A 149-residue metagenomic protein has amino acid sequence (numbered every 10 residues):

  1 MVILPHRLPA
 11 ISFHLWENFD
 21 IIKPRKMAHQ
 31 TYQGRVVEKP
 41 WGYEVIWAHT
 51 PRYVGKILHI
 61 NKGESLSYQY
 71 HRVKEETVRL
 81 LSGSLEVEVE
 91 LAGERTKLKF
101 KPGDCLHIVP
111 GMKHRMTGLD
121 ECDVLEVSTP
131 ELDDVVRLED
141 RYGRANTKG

Functional and structural regions predicted by a protein language model:
I3, E17, I21-K23: Short, positively charged and aromatic/hydrophobic N-terminal segments
Y32, V37-E38, T117-G149: Double-stranded beta-helix
Y32-Y70, K74: A short glycine-rich, His/Asp/Glu-containing loop-to-beta-strand
V73-V87, L91: Glycine- and acidic-residue-biased ligand/ion/polar-headgroup-sensing regions
A92-G111: Short acidic-glycine-tyrosine-enriched beta hairpin
